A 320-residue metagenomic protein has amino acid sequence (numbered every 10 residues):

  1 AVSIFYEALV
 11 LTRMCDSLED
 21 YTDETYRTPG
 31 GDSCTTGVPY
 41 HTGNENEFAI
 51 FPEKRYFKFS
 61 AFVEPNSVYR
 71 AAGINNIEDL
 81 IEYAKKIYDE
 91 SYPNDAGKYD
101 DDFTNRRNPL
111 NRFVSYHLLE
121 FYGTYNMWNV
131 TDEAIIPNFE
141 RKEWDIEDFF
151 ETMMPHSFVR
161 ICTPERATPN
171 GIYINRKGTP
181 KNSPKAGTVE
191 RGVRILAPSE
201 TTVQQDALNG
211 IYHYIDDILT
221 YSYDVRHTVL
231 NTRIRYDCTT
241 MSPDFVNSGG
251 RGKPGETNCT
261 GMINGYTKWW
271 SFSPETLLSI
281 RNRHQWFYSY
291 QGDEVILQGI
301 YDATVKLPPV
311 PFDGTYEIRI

Functional and structural regions predicted by a protein language model:
A1-I320: Mature, structured domains of secreted/extracytosolic soluble proteins
